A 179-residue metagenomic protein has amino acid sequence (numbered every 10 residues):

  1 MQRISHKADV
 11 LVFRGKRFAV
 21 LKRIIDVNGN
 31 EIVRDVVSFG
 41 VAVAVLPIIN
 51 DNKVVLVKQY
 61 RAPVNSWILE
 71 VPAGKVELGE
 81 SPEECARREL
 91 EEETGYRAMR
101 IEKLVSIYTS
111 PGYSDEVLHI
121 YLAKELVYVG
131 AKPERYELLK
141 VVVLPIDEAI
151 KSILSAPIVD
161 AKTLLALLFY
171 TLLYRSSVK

Functional and structural regions predicted by a protein language model:
M1-V10: A short, amphipathic edge element
D9-A44, N50: Acidic, metal-coordinating catalytic segment for phosphate/diphosphate chemistry, firing primarily on the Nudix
A19-R23, W67, V117-H119, K140: Short beta-strand micro-motifs in enzyme catalytic cores
I32, V41-A44, I49, K75-A161: Unchanged
A42-V71: A glycine-rich, hydrophobic loop/mini-helix early in the fold
P157-K179: Long hydrophobic alpha-helical segments typical of transmembrane helices together with their membrane-interfacial
